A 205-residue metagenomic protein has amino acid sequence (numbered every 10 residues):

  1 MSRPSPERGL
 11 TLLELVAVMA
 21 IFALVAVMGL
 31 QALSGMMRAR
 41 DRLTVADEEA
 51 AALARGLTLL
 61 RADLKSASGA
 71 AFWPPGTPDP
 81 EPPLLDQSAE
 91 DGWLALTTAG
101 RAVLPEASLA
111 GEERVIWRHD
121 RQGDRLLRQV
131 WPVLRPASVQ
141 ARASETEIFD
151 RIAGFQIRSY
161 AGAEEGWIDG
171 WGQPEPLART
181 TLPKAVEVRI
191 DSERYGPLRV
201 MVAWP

Functional and structural regions predicted by a protein language model:
M1-L33: N-terminal single-pass transmembrane signal-anchor helix
L10, V115, K184-V186: Residue-level detector of short, conserved catalytic/binding motifs and their immediate flanks
M28-A137: Extracytoplasmic beta-strand-rich oligomerization domains located immediately C-terminal to a leader/signal peptide
L57, T146-I148, V200-V202: Generic detection of short hydrophobic beta-strand segments and adjacent strand-loop junctions
L109-A110, V139-Q140, D150, T181-P183: Short solvent-exposed loop/turn micro-motifs enriched in small/polar/acidic residues
A110-R114, R142-E145, G196-R199: Short, mixed charged/polar active-site loops that provide acid/base catalysis or chelate metal/phosphate cofactors
V133-E147: Short aromatic-glycine motifs in intrinsically disordered, low-complexity regions
R151-P205: Short linear sequence signals and composition-biased patches located at protein termini or domain-edge surfaces
